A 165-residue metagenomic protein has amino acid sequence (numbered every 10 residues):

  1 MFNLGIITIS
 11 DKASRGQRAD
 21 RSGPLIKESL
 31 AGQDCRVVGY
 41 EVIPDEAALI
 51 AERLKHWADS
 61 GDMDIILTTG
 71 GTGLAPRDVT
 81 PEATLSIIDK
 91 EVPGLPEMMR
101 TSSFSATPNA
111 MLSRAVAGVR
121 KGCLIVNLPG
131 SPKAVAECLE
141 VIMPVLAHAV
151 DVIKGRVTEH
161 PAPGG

Functional and structural regions predicted by a protein language model:
M1-G165: Non-catalytic beta/alpha edge segments that cap or flank active sites
